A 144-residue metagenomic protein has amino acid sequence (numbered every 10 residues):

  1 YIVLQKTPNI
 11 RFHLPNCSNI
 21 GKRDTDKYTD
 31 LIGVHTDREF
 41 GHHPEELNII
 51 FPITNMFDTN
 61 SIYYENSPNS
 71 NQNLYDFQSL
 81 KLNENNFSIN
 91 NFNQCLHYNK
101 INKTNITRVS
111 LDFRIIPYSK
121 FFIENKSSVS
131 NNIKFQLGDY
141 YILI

Functional and structural regions predicted by a protein language model:
Y1-H35, H42: Signature of the catalytic double-stranded beta-helix
P8, L47, V109: Residue-level detector of short, conserved catalytic/binding motifs and their immediate flanks
I10, P15-C17, E39, T54-M56 (+3 more regions): Short, solvent-exposed loop/turn segments at secondary-structure junctions
N19, D58-N60, K120-F122: Intrinsically disordered, low-complexity acidic/polar segments
K22-D24, N48-I50, Y63-S67, I101-T104 (+1 more regions): General "foldedness" signal
D26-I89: Catalytic core of non-heme Fe(II) oxygenases with the double-stranded beta-helix
Q72-I144: Catalytic core of Fe(II)/2-oxoglutarate
